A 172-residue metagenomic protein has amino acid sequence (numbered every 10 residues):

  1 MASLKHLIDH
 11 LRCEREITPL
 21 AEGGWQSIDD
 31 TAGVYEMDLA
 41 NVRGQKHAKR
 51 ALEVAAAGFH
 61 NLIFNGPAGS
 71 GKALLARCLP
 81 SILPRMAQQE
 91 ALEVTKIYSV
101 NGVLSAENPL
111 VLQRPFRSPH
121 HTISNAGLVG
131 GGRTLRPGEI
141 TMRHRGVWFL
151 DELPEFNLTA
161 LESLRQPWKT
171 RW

Functional and structural regions predicted by a protein language model:
M1-I63, P67-L74, V111, N157 (+1 more regions): Peripheral, non-AAA+ core regions of ATP-driven protein-machinery
S3, L52, A91, L128 (+3 more regions): Conserved RecA-like P-loop NTPase ATPase core
H10, C78, V94, T159 (+1 more regions): Alpha-helical scaffold elements adjacent to nucleotide-binding pockets in ATP/GTP-utilizing enzyme cores
A40-V42, P115-P119, A126-G131, P154: Flexible beta-alpha connector loops of hexameric P-loop NTPases
E53, P109-P115, N125-W148: Conserved alpha-helical scaffold flanking the Walker A/P-loop in AAA+ ATPase domains
V54-N61, R85, I97, G130-T134 (+1 more regions): Conserved helix-loop functional segments at active or binding sites
I63-N108: Walker A/P-loop
H120, R136-K169: Conserved AAA+/SF3 P-loop NTPase catalytic/coupling segment centered on the Walker-B
